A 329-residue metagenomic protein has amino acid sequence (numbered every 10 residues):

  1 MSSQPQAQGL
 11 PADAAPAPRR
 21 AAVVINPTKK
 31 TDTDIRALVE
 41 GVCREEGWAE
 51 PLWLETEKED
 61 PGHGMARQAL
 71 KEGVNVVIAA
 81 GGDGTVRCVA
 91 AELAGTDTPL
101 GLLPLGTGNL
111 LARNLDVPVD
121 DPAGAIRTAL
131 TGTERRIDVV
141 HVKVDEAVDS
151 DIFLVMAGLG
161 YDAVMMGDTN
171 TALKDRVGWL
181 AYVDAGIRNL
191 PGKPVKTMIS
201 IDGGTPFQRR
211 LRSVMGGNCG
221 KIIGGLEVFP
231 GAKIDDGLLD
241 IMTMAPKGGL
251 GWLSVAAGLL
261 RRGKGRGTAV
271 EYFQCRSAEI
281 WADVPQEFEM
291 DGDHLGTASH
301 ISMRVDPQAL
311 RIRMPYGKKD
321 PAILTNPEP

Functional and structural regions predicted by a protein language model:
M1-V77, R87, K319, N326-P329: ATP/NTP phosphate-donor binding region
S2-G9, I201-Q208, K233-I234, T243-P329: ATP/nucleoside-binding phosphotransfer catalytic cores, i.e., glycine-rich phosphate-binding loops
I25-T28, L105, M244-P246, P315: Cofactor-binding loop segments of dinucleotide-utilizing enzymes, especially the Rossmann-like FAD- and NAD(P)+-binding
E46, T56, G95-P99, L105-G216: Catalytic core of DAGKc-family lipid kinases
A79-D83: N-terminal glycine-rich "phosphate-gripper" loop used for MgATP/nucleotide binding and carboxylate activation
T85-T98: Short Gly/Thr/Asp-enriched flexible loops that form oxyanion-binding sites at enzyme active sites
G158, D162, M215-P230, H294: Glycine-rich phosphate/pyrophosphate-binding beta-alpha loops
D162-M165, F207-R209, I222-G225, G249-W252: Short acidic/glycine-rich loop or secondary-structure boundary segments that cap or lie
